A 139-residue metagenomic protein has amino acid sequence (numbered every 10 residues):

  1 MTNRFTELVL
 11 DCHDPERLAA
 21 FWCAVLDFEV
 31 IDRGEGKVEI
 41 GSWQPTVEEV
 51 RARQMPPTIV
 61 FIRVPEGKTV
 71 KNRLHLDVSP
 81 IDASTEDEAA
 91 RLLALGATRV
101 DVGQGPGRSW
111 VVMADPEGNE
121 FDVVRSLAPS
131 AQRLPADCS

Functional and structural regions predicted by a protein language model:
T2-N3, E7, E39-G41, P45-V50 (+2 more regions): Vicinal oxygen chelate
F5-H13, R53, P57, V64-A89 (+1 more regions): Vicinal oxygen chelate
V9-P56, A94: Core segments of cupin and vicinal oxygen chelate
D27-I31, I81, T98-Q104: Short linear motifs in intrinsically disordered
